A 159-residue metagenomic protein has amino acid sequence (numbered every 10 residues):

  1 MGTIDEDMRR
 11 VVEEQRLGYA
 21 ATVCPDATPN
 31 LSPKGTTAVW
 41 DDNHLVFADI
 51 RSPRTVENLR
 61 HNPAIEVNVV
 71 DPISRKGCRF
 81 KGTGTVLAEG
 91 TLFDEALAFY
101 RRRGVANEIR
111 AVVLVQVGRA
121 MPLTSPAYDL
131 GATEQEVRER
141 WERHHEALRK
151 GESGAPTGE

Functional and structural regions predicted by a protein language model:
M1-L17: Short, basic/aromatic recognition patches
R10-V12, A38-W40, V105-N107: Solvent-exposed alpha-helices and their adjacent loops that cap or buttress functional pockets in soluble metabolic
Q15-D49, V67: Short beta-strand segments
L17, R54-F99: Short, structured beta-strand-loop surface elements
T37-A38, P53-R54, V86, L130: Short, surface-exposed beta-strand-loop junctions and turns on beta-sheet-rich folds
V46-A48, E66, K81, V112-Q116: Beta-strand secondary-structure signal
T83-A88, L92-E159: C-terminal edge-of-domain segments
